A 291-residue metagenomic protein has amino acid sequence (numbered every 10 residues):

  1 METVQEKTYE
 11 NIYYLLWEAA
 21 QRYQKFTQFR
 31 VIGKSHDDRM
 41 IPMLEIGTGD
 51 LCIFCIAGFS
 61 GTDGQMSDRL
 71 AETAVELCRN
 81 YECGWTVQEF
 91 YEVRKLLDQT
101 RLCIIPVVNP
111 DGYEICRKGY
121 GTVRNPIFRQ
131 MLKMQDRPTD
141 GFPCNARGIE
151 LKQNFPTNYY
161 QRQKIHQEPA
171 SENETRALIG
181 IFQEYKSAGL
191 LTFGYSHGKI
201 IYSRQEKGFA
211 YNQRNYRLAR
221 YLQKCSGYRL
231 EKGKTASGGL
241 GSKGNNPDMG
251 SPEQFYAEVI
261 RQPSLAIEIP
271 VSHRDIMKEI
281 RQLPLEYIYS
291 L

Functional and structural regions predicted by a protein language model:
M1-A19, Y23-F29, G84-T86, Q153 (+1 more regions): C-terminal accessory segments enriched in acidic
R30-K34: Short, solvent-exposed loop/turn elements at beta->coil junctions and helix N-caps that rim active or binding pockets
P42-L51: Short beta-strand-to-loop junctions in surface cap/lid or active-site-entrance loops
D50, Q65, E72-T73, L77-Y211: Active-site/substrate-binding loop(s) of hydrolase catalytic cores
C52-C55, L265: Conserved beta-strand elements of the Class I
A57-T62: Active-site histidine-acidic residue metal-binding/catalytic motifs, centered on HxH/HExxH-like signatures
S67-D68, K278: Conserved strand-to-helix beginnings and helix N-cap segments that scaffold or border functional pockets
